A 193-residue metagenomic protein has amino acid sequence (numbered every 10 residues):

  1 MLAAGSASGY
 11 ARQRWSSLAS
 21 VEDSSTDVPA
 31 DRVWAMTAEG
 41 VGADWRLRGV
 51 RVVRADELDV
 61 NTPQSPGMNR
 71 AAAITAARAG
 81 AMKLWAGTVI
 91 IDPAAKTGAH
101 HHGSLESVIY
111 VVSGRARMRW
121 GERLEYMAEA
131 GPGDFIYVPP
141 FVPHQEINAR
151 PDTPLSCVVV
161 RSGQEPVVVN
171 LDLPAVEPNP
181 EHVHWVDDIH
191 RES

Functional and structural regions predicted by a protein language model:
M1-L2: N-terminal export leaders
S6, Y10-K83, G98, L171-S193: A short, N-terminal "cap"/entry segment at the start of jelly-roll beta-barrel domains of the cupin/DSBH fold
R70, G87-H102: Conserved short histidine dyad/triad with adjacent acidic residue
R78-A79, S104, R123, P151-D152: Short strand-connecting beta-turns/loops that link adjacent beta-strands
M82-L84, H101-H102, A130, A149-P151: Short glycine/proline-enriched turns and hinge-like loops at secondary-structure junctions
V89, V108, Y137, D152-V169: A short hydrophobic beta-strand segment most commonly corresponding to one strand of the jelly-roll/cupin
D92, W120, A130-R150, V160-S162: Conserved metal-binding segment of the jelly-roll/cupin
K96, L105-P132: A short beta-strand-loop-beta hairpin characteristic of the jelly-roll/cupin
